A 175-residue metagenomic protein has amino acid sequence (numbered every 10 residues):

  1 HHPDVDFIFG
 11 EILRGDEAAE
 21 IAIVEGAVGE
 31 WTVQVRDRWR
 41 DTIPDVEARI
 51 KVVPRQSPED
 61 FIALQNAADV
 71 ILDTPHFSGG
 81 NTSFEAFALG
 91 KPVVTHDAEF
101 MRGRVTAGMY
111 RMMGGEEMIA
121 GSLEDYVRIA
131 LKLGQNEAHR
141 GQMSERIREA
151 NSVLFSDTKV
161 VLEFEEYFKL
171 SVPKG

Functional and structural regions predicted by a protein language model:
H1-S57, N66, L170: Conserved catalytic-core segment of nucleotide-activated headgroup transferases in glycan assembly
D6, G10-R14, V127, L131 (+1 more regions): A structural alpha-helix within SAM-dependent methyltransferase catalytic domains
A27, Q34-R38, Q56, R128-G175: C-terminal amphipathic helix plus adjacent low-complexity, charged tail appended to glycosyltransferase catalytic
V28, Q56-E59, F100, E124: Residue-level detector of flexible, active-site-proximal loop/helix-junction positions within diverse enzyme catalytic
E30-W31, D60, R102, H139: Short phosphate-engaging motifs
E59-F61, T82: Short acidic active-site motifs
N66, V70, T74-D157: Catalytic binding pocket for nucleotide-activated donors in carbohydrate/polymer assembly enzymes
